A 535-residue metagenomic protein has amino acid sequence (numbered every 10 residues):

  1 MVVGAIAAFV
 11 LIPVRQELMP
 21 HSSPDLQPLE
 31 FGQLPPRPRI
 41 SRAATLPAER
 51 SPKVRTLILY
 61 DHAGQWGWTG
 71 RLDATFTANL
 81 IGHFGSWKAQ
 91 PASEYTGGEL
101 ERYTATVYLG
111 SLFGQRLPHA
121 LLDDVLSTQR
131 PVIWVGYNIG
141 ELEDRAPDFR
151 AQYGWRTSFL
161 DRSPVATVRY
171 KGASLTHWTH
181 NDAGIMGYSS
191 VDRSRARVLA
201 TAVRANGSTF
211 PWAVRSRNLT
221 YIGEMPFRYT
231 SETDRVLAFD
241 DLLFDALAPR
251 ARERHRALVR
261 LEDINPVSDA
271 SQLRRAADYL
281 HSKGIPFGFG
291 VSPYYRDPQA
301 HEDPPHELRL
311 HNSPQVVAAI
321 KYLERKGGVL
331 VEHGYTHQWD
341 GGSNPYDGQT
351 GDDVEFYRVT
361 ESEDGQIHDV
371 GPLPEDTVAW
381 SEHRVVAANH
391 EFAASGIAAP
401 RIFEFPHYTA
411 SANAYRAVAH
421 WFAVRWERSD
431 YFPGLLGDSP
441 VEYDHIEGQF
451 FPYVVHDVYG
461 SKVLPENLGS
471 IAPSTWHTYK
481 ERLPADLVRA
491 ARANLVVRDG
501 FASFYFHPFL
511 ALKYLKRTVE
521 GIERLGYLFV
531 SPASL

Functional and structural regions predicted by a protein language model:
A8-R102, E253, L280, F289: Aromatic-Pro/Gly-enriched surface loop or interdomain linker that acts as a lid/target-recognition segment
L57, G140-E141, P286-N413, L468 (+1 more regions): Metal-dependent polysaccharide deacetylase catalytic core of the NodB/CE4 family, i.e., the active-site-bearing domain
A89, L243-E253, S271, R275-D297 (+3 more regions): C-terminal domain-boundary segment and adjacent tail
Y108, L112-T179: A glycine-rich, often tryptophan-bearing local segment used as a flexible ligand/cofactor-contacting loop or short
S163-N218, E224: Catalytic beta-strand/loop cores that center a nucleophilic Ser/Cys/Thr and support acyl-enzyme chemistry
T201-R256: Non-catalytic propeptide/linker segments at domain boundaries
R256-P266, A270, A379-I402, Y408 (+2 more regions): Catalytic grooves of carbohydrate-active enzymes
H368-V455, L510-L515: Catalytic domains of cell-wall/extracellular-matrix polysaccharide-remodeling enzymes, centered on de-N-acetylation
